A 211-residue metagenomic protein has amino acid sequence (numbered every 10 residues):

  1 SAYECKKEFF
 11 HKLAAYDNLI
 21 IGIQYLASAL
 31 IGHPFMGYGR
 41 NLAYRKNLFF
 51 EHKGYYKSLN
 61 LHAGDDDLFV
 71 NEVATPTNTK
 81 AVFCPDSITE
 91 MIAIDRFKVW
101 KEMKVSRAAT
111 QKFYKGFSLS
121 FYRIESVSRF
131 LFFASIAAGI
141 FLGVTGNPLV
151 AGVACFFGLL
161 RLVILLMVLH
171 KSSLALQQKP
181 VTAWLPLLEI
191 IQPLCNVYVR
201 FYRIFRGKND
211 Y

Functional and structural regions predicted by a protein language model:
S1-G22, N47-F50, Y56-L119: Catalytic donor/gating beta->alpha subdomain of glycosyltransferases that bind UDP-sugars
H11-Y25, S106, F113, L185-L188 (+1 more regions): Short hydrophobic helices that act as membrane-entry/anchoring signals
L26-H33: Short, P/G- and charge-enriched loop/turn segments at secondary-structure junctions
M36-K53: Conserved nucleotide-sugar donor-binding and metal-coordinating catalytic region shared by glycosyltransferases
Y38-G39, N209-Y211: Short linear elements at protein peripheries
G116-F130: A loop-to-helix transmembrane entry motif
S126-G207: Membrane-embedded multi-pass helical conduit in multi-pass membrane proteins, especially envelope-biosynthetic
